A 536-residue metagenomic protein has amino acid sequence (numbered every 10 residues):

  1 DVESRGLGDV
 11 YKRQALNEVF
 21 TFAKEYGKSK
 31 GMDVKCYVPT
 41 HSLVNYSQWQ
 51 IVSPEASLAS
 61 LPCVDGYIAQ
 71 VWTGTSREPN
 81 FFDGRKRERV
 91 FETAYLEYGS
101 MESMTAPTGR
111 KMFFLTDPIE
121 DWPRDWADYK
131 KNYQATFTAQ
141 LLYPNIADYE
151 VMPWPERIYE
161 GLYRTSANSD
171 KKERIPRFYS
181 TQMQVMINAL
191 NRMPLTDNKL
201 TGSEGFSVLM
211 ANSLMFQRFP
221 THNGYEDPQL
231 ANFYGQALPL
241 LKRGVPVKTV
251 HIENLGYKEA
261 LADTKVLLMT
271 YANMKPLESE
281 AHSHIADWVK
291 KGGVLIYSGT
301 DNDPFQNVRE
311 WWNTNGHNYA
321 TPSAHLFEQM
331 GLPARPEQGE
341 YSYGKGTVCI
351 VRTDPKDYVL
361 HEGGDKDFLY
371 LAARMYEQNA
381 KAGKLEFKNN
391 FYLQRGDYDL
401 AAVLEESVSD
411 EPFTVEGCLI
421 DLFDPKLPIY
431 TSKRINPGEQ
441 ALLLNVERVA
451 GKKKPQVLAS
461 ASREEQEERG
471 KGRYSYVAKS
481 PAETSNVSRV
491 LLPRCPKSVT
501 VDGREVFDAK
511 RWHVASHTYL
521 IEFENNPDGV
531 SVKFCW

Functional and structural regions predicted by a protein language model:
D1-L7, Y11: Single conserved hydrophobic/aromatic residue that forms the stacking wall/gate of nucleotide- or nucleobase-binding
V2, K275-G470, S488-V490: A conserved amphipathic helix/loop scaffold that creates a polar/acidic microenvironment used either to coordinate
R13-Q48: Conserved, well-ordered alpha-helix/loop/beta-strand core segments that scaffold catalytic motifs
C36-L230, P336-G339, I350-T353, Y358-E362 (+1 more regions): Hydrophobic targeting/anchoring helices
A237-A260: A short, well-structured beta->alpha microelement
E416-K433, T500-I521: Solvent-exposed beta-strand/loop surfaces of large extracellular or lumenal domains
E468-V487: Proteolytic processing hotspots in large secreted/extracellular or virion-associated proteins and select intracellular
S516-W536: Surface-exposed interaction regions enriched in Ser/Thr/Asp/Glu that occur as long low-complexity tracts or repetitive
